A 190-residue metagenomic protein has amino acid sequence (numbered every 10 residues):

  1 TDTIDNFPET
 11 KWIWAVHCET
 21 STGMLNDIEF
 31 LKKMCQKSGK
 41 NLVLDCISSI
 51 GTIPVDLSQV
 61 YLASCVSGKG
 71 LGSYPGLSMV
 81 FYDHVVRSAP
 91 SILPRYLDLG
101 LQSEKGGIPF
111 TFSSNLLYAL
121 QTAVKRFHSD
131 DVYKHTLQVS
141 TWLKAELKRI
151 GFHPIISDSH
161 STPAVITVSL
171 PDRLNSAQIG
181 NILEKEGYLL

Functional and structural regions predicted by a protein language model:
D2-I47, G51: Active-site phosphate-binding strand-loop segment of PLP-dependent enzymes
D56-G68: Conserved active-site segment immediately N-terminal to the catalytic lysine that forms the internal aldimine
L62, L77-F81, V165-T167: Conserved hydrophobic/aromatic beta-strand scaffold that supports enzyme active sites
S64-S67, E104-G107, I150-P154: Glycine-rich, charged/polar anion/phosphate-binding loops that engage phosphate groups from diverse ligands
G68-A145: Active-site C-terminal subdomain of aminotransferase-like
K148, F152-L190: Conserved C-terminal alpha-helix-loop-beta "cap" of PLP-dependent enzymes that closes/shapes the active-site mouth
